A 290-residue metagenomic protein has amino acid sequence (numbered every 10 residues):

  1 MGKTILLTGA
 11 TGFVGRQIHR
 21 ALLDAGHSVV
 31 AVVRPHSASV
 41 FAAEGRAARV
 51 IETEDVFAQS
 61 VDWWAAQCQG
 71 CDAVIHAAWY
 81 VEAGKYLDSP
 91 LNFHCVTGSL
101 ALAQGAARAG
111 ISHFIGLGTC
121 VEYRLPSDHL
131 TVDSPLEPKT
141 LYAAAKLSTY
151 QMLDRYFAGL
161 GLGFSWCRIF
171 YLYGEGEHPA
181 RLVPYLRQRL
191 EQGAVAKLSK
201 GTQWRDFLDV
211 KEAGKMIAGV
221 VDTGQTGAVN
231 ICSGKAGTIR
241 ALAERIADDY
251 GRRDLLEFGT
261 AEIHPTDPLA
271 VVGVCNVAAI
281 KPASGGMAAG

Functional and structural regions predicted by a protein language model:
I5-A25: N-terminal Rossmann NAD(P)H-binding glycine-rich loop of SDR-like oxidoreductase domains
T8, V32, V74-A77, F114-C120 (+1 more regions): SDR active-site strand-loop-helix element
T53-H94: NAD(P)H-binding glycine-rich loop region in Rossmannoid oxidoreductase-like domains and their noncatalytic homologs
H76, L100-L141: Conserved Rossmann-fold NAD(P)-dependent oxidoreductase catalytic core, especially the SDR/UDP-sugar
S89-A101, L136, T140, A144-L147: Glycine-rich NAD(P)-binding loop of the Rossmann-fold in SDR/ketoreductase-type enzymes
Y123, T140, S165-L182: Flexible, glycine-rich beta-alpha linker
E137-S165: Active-site Tyr-X1-5-Lys
L190-G290: C-terminal substrate-binding subdomain of Rossmann-fold SDR/epimerase-dehydratase oxidoreductases
